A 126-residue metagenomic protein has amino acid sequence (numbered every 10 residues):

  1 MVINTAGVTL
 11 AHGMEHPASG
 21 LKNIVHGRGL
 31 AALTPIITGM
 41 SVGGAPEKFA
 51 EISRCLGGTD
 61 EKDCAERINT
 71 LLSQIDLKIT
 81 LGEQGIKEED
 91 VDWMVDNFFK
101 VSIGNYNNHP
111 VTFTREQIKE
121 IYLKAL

Functional and structural regions predicted by a protein language model:
M1-R67: Active-site segments that bind and position negatively charged phosphate/pyrophosphate groups
F49, G57-L126: C-terminal charged capping/lid subdomain of soluble metabolic enzymes
